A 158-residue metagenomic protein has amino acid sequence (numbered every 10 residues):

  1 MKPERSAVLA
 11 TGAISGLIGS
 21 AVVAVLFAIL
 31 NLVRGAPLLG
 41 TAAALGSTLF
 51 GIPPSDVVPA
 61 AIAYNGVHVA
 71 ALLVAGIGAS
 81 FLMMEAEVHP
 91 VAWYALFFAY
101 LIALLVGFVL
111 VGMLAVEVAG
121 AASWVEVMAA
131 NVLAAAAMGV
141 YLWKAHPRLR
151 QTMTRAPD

Functional and structural regions predicted by a protein language model:
M1-S6, P147-D158: Short, charged juxtamembrane terminal tails flanking transmembrane helices
K2-G35: N-terminal signal-anchor transmembrane alpha helix
S20, Y100-M113: Aromatic-anchored segments of alpha-helical transmembrane domains
R34-S55: Membrane-interface interhelical connector segments
T48-A70: Interfacial helix-start motif at the membrane-water boundary
L73-A86, V140-L142: Membrane-interfacial alpha-helical segments at the cytosolic side of multi-pass membrane proteins
M83-L105: Internal alpha-helical transmembrane segments of multi-pass membrane proteins
V109-T154: Alpha-helical transmembrane segments of multi-pass integral membrane proteins, characterized by long hydrophobic
